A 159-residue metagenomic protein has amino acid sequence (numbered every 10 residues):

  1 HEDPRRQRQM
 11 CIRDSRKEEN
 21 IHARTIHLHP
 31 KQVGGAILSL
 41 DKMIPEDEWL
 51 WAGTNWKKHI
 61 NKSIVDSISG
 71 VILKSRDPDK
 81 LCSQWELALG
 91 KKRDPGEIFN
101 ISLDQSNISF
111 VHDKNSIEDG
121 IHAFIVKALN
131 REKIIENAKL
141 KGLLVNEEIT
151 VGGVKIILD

Functional and structural regions predicted by a protein language model:
H1, N61, D113-N115: Short, flexible, glycine/charge-rich loop motifs used to bind or transfer phosphoryl groups or to couple energy/partner
H1-I12: Single conserved hydrophobic/aromatic residue that forms the stacking wall/gate of nucleotide- or nucleobase-binding
I12-L28, Q32, S63-I108, E132-K133 (+1 more regions): Core segments of cupin and vicinal oxygen chelate
A36: Acidic/glycine-rich phosphate/pyrophosphate-binding loops and surrounding catalytic core that coordinate Mg2+
S39: Short hydrophobic beta-strand segments that form the core of ligand-binding sensory/regulatory domains
I44-C82, I121-F124: N-terminal beta-strand motif that seeds the catalytic metal site of vicinal oxygen chelate
A52-H59, L103-V111: Short amphipathic beta-strand starts and helix->beta connectors
S106-D159: C-terminal functional regions that serve as terminal interaction/effector modules
